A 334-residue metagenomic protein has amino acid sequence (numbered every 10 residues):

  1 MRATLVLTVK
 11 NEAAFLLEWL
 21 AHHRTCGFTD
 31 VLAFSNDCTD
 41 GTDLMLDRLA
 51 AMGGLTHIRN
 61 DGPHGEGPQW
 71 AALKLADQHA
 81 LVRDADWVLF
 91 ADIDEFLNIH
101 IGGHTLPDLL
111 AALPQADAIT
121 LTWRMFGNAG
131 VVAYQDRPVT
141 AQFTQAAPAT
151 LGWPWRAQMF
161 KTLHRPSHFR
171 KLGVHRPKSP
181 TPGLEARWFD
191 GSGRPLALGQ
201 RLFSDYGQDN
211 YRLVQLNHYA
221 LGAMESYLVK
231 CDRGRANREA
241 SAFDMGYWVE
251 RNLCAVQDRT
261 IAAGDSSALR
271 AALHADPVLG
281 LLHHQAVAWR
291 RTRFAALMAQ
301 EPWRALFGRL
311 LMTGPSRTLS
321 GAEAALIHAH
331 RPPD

Functional and structural regions predicted by a protein language model:
M1-A21: N-proximal low-complexity "stem/linker" segments adjacent to membrane-targeting elements
L7, F34-D43: Ser/Thr-glycine-rich phosphate-binding loops at phosphate-binding pockets of nucleotides, nucleotide cofactors
A21-D30: Short, acidic, metal-binding catalytic loop of nucleotide-sugar glycosyltransferases
T29, D86, D117: Short acidic/polar active-site loop segments enriched in Thr and Asp
T29-D37, I58-D61: Short beta-strand/loop segment that forms part of the nucleotide-sugar
G41-V88, N98-I101: Active-site-proximal specificity loops/subdomain of glycosyltransferases
A71, I99-P315, D334: Catalytic-site signature of metal-activated, phosphate-bearing donor transferases, centered on the GT-A/GT-A-like
D92-F96: The conserved acidic donor/metal-binding loop of glycosyltransferases
